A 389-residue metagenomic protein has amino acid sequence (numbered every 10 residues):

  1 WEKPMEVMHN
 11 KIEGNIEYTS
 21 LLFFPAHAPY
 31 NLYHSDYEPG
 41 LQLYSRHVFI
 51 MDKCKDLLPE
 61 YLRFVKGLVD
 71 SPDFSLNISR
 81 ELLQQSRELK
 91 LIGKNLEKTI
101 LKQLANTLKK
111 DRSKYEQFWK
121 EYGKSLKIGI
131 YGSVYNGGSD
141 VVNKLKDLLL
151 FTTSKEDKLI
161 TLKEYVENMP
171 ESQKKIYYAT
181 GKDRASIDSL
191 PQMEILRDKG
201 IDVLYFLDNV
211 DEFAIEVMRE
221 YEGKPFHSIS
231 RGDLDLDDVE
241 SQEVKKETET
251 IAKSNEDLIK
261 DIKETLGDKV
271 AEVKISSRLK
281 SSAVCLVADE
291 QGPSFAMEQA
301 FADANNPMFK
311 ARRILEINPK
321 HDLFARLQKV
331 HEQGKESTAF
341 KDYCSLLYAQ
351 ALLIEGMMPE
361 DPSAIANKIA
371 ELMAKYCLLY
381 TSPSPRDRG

Functional and structural regions predicted by a protein language model:
W1-L379: Conserved GHKL (Bergerat-fold) ATPase module
Y380-D387: Conserved small/polar residues in nucleotide/adenosyl-binding loops
